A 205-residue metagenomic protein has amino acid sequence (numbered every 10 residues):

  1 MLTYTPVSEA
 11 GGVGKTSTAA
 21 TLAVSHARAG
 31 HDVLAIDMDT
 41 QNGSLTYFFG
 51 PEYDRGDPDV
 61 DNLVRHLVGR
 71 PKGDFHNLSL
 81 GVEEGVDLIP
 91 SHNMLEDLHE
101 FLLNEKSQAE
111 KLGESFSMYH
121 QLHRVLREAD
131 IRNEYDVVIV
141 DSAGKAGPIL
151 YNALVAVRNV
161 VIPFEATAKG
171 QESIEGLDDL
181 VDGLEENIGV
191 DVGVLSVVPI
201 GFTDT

Functional and structural regions predicted by a protein language model:
M1-T205: P-loop NTP-binding core
